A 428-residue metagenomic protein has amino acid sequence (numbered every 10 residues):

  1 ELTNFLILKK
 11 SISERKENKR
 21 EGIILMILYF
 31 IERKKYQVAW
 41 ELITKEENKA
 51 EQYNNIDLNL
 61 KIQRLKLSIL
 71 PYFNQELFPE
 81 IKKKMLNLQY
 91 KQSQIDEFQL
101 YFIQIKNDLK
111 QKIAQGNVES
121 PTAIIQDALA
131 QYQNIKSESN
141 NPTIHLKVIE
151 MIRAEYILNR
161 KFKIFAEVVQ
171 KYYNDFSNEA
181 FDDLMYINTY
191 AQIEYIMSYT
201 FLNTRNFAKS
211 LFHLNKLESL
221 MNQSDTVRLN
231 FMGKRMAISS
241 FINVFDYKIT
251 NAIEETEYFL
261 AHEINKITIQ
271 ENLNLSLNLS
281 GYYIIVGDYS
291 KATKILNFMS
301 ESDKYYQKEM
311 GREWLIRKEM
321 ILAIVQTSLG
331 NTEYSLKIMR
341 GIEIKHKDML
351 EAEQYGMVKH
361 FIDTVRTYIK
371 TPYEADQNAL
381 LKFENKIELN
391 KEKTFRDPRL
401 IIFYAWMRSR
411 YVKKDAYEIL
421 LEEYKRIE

Functional and structural regions predicted by a protein language model:
E1-S139, E351, R366-E428: Flexible inter-repeat linkers and adjacent short helices within tandem amphipathic alpha-helical repeat scaffolds
R15, N54-L60, D96-I103, S139-K147 (+6 more regions): Alpha-solenoid helical repeat architecture
N18-E21, L25-L28, L58-K61, L65 (+7 more regions): "A position-specific structural signal for the A-helix of alpha-solenoid helical repeats
F30-K34, V38, E47-N54, L70-P71 (+5 more regions): Hydrophobic/aromatic side-chain positions at a characteristic register within alpha-helices of tetratricopeptide repeats
R33-T44, N74-K84, Q115-Y132, N159-F176 (+3 more regions): Helix-turn-helix repeat elements of alpha-solenoid scaffolds
T44-Q52, L86-S93, Q126-S137, V169-D182 (+5 more regions): Amphipathic alpha-helical segments of tetratricopeptide repeats
P142-E271, L275: Long, internal scaffold/assembly segments composed of regular secondary structure
Y306-A375: Active-site/pore-lining binding-face segments in mid-to-C-terminal subdomains
